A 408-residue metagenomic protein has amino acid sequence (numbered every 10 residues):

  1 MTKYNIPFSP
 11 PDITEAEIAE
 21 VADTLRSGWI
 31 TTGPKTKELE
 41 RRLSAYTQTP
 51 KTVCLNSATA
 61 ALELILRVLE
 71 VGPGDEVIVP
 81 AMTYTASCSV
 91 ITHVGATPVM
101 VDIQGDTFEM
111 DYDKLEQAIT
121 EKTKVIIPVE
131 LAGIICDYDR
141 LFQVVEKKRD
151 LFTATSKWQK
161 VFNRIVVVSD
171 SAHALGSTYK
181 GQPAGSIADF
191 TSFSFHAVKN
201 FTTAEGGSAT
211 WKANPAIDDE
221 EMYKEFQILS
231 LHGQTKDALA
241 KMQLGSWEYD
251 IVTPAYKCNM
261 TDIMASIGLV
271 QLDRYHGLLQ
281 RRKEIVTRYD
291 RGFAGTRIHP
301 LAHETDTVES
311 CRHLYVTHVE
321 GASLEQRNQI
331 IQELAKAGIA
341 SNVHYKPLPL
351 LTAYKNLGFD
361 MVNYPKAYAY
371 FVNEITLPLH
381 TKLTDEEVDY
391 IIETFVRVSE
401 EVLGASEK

Functional and structural regions predicted by a protein language model:
M1-W29, P34, D250-V252, P378: N-terminal "arm"/small-domain region of PLP-dependent enzymes with the aminotransferase-like
V21, L25, I65, I391 (+1 more regions): Hydrophobic "lid"/C-terminal helical patch of Rossmann-like NAD(P)-dependent dehydrogenase/epimerase domains
W29-E76, V90-T92, M100, R149-T153: Phosphate-binding glycine-rich loop
K37-R41, T49-P50, V125-V129, I134 (+4 more regions): PLP-dependent aminotransferase class I/II
R67-S171, T178: PLP-dependent aminotransferase-like
S89-I91, P183, I263: Hydrophobic/aromatic ligand-binding patch that stacks against planar heteroaromatic rings of cofactors or nucleotides
T155-T202, K224, W247-I251, H299: Conserved active-site segment immediately N-terminal to the catalytic lysine that forms the internal aldimine
H173, S186-K236, D262: Active-site PLP attachment segment
